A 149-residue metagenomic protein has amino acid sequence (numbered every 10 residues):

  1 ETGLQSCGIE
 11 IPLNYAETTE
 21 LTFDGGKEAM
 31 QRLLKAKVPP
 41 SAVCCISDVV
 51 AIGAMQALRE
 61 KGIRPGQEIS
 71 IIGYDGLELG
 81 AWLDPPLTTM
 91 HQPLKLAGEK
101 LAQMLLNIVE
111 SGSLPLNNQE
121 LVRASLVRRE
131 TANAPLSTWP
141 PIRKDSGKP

Functional and structural regions predicted by a protein language model:
E1-P149: Bacterial carbohydrate/catabolite-sensing allosteric modules
